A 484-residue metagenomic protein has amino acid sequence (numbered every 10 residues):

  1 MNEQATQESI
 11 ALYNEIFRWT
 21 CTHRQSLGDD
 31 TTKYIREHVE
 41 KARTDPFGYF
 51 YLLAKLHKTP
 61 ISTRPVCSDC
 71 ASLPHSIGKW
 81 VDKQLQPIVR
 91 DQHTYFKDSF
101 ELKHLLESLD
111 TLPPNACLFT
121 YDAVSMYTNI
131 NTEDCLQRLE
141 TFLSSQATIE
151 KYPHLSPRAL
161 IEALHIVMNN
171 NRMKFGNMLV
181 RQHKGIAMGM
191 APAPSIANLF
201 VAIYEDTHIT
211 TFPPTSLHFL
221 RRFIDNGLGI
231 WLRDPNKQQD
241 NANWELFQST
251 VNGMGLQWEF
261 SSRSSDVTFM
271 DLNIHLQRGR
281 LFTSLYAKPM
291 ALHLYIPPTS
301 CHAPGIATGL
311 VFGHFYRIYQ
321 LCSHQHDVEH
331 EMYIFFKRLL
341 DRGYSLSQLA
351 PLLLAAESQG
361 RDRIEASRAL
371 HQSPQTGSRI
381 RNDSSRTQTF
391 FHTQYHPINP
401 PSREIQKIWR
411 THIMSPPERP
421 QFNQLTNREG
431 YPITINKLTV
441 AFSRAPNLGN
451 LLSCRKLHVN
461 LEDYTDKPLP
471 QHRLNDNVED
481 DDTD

Functional and structural regions predicted by a protein language model:
M1-D484: Charged structural interfaces that engage phosphate-rich ligands and support phosphoryl-transfer chemistry
